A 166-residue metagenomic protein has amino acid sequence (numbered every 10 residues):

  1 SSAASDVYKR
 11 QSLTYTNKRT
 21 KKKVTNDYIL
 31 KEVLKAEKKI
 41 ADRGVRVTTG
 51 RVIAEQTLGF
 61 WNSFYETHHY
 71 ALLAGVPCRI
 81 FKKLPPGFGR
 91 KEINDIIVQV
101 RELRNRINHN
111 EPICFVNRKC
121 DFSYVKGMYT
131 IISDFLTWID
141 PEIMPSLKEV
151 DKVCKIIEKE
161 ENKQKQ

Functional and structural regions predicted by a protein language model:
S1-Y8: Short, small-residue-biased leader/transition segments that mark boundaries at the very start of proteins
K23-L103, H109: Flexible secondary-structure boundary motifs
I93, V100, R118, V125-M128: Active-site-proximal structural scaffolding
Q99-R106, I131-W138, K159: Alpha-helical scaffold segments in carbohydrate-active enzymes
P112-K119: Inter-helical turn/loop segments and adjacent helix faces that build the functional surface of alpha-helical bundle
C120-K155: Amphipathic, Lys/Arg-enriched alpha-helical patches that create a basic surface for binding polyanionic ligands
I156-Q166: Acidic, carboxylate-rich catalytic segments that either coordinate divalent cations
